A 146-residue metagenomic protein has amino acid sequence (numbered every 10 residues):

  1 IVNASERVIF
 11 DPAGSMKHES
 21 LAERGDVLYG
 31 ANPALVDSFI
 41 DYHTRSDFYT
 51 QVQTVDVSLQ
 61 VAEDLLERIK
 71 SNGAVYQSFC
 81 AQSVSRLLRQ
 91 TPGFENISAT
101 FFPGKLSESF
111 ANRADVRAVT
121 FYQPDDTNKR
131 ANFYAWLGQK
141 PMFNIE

Functional and structural regions predicted by a protein language model:
I1-F48: Glycine-rich catalytic cores of cysteine/serine-nucleophile enzymes that process amide/ester linkages in cell-envelope
H18, Q60-L65, A118: Residues in flexible loops and secondary-structure boundaries
G30, S46-F48, D56, S71 (+2 more regions): Residue-level signal for the start and early helices of compact helical domains
D41-A62: A structural motif
E67-E146: Activation targets extended, charge/polar-rich intrinsically disordered C-terminal tails
